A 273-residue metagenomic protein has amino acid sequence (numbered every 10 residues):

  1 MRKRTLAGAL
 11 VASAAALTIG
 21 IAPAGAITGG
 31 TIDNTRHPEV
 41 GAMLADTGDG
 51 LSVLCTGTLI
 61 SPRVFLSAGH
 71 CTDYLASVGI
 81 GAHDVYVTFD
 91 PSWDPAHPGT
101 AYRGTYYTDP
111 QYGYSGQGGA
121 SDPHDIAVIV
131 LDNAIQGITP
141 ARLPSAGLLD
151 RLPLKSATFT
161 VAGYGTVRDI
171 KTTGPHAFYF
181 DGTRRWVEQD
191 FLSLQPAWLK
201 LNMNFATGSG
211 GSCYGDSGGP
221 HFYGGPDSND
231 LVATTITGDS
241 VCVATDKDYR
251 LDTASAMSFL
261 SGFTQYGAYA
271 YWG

Functional and structural regions predicted by a protein language model:
M1-A26: Secretory targeting and sorting signals
I27, D33-E39, L54-D73, G79-W93 (+2 more regions): C-terminal subregion of chymotrypsin/trypsin-like serine protease catalytic domains
I27-R36, D49, V78-G137, A141-L149: Conserved catalytic-core segment of clan PA serine endopeptidases
A42-L44: Short amphipathic beta-strand segments in non-cytosolic proteins
G50, V64-F65, C71-D73, G113 (+4 more regions): Solvent-exposed loop/turn segments at secondary-structure junctions within structured extracellular/periplasmic domains
G57, Y102-T108, G163-G165, A233: Glycine-centered structural positions embedded in regular secondary structure
Y106-Y112, F205-G210, T235-S240: Short, solvent-exposed aromatic-acidic interface loops
D122-S209, D246-K247, T253-S258: Chymotrypsin/trypsin-fold serine protease catalytic domain
